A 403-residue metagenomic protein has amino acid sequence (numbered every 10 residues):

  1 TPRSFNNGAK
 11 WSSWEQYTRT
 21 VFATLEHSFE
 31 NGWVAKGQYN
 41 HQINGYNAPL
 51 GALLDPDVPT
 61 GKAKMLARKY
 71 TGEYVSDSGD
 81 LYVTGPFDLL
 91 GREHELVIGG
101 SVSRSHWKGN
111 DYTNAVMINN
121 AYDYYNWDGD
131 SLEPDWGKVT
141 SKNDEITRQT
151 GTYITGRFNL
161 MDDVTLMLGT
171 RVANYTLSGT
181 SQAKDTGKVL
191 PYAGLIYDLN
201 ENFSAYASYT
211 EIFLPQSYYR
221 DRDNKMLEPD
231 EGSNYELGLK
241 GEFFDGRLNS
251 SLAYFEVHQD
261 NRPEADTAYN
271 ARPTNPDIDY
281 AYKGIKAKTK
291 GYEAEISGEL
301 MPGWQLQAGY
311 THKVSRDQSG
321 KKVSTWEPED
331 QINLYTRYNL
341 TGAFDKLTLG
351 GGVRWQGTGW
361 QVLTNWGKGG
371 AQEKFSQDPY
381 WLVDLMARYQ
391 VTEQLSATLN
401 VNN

Functional and structural regions predicted by a protein language model:
T1-S28, H41-Y74, N119-E145, Q149 (+2 more regions): Acidic/polar loop-and-plug regions of large Gram-negative outer-membrane beta-barrel proteins
E15-R19, E73-D77, I146-T150, D185-V189 (+4 more regions): Residues that define the transmembrane beta-barrel architecture of outer-membrane proteins
R19, F29-W33, D77, R92-L96 (+8 more regions): Outer-envelope beta-barrel architecture signal
A23-H27, G79-G85, T152-F158, A193-Y197 (+7 more regions): Residues on the lipid-exposed face of transmembrane beta-strands in outer-membrane beta-barrel proteins
T24-N40, N44-L50, A205, P229-E299 (+3 more regions): Membrane-embedded beta-barrel scaffold of Gram-negative outer-membrane proteins
Y74, E93-S105, N143-Q259, E299 (+3 more regions): Structural signature of Gram-negative outer-membrane beta-barrels, strongest in the C-terminal barrel of TonB-dependent
M161-D162, A281-T364: Gram-negative outer-membrane beta-barrel transporters
W355-T364, R388-N403: C-terminal beta-signal and adjacent terminal beta-strands/loops of Gram-negative outer-membrane beta-barrel proteins
